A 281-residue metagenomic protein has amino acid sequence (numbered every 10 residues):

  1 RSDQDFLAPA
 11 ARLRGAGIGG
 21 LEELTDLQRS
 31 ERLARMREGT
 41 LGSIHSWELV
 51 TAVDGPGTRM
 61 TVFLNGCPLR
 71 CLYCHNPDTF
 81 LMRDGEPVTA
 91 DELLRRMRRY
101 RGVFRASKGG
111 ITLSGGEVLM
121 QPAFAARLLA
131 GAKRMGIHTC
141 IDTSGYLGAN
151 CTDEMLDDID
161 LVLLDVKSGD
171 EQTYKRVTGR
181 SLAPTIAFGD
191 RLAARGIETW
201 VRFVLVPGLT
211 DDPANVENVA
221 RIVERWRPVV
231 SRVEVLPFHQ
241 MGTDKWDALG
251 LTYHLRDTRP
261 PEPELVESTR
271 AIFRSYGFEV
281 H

Functional and structural regions predicted by a protein language model:
R1, S46-V88: Canonical Radical SAM [4Fe-4S] cluster-binding loop centered on the CxxxCxxC motif and its immediate flanking residues
R1-T51, L205-H281: Auxiliary Fe-S-binding modules of radical SAM enzymes
L21-D26, I44, N65-P68, T79-L81 (+2 more regions): N-terminal/domain-start segments enriched in small and hydrophobic, helix-friendly residues, covering either
R35-T40, F80-R98: Non-heme iron-sulfur electron-transfer modules
M36-R37, V53-G55, R105, M155-L156: Solvent-exposed alpha-helices and their adjacent loops that cap or buttress functional pockets in soluble metabolic
D78-M82, K175-S181, G250-T258: Short glycine-enriched, charge-decorated loop/helix-capping segments at active-site entrances that position
P87, G179-L182, P260-P263: Short, conserved loop/turn and helix-capping segments at secondary-structure boundaries that abut family-defining
L94, R98-A248: Conserved AdoMet/S-adenosylmethionine-binding subsite of the radical SAM
